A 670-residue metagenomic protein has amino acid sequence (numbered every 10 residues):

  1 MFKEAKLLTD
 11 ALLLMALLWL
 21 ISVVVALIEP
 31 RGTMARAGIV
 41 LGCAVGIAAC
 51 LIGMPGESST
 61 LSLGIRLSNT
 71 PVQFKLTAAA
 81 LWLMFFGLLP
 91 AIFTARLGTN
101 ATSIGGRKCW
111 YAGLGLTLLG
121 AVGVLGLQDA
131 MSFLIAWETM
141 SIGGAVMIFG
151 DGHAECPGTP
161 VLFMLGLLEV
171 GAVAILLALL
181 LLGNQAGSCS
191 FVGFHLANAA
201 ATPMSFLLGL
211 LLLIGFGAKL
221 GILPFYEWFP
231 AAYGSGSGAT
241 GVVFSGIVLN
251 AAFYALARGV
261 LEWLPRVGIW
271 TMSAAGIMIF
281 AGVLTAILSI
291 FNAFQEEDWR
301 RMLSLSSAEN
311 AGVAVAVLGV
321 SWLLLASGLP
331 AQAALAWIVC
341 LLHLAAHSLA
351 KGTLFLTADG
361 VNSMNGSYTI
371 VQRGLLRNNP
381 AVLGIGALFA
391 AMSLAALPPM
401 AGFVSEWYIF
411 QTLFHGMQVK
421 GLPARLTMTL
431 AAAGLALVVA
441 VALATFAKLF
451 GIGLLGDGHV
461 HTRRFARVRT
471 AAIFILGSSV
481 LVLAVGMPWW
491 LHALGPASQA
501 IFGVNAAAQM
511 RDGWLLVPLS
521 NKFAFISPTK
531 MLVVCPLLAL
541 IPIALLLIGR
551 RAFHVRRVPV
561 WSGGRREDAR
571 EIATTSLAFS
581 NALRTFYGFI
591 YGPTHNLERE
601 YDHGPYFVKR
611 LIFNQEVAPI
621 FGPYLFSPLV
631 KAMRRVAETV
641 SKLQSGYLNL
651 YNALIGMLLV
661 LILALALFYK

Functional and structural regions predicted by a protein language model:
F2-L14, L20-A112, S188-L196, P496 (+2 more regions): Transmembrane helix-loop-helix hairpins at membrane boundaries of multipass inner-membrane proteins
E4-K6, R66-W82, L196-G209, A274 (+3 more regions): Short aromatic-rich membrane-water interface segments that cap or initiate transmembrane helices in multi-pass membrane
A11-I28, V40-M54, L83-N100, T117-A121 (+6 more regions): Central hydrophobic cores of alpha-helical transmembrane segments in multi-pass inner-membrane proteins across all
I28-M34, W110-L207, F291-T369: Alpha-helical multi-pass transmembrane bundles of energy-transducing inner-membrane proteins
S59-S68, V192-A197, Y408-L422, W490-A524: Membrane-interfacial helical/loop segments at transmembrane boundaries in membrane proteins
S62-I65, F93, P160, M164 (+6 more regions): Short helix-boundary/re-entrant hairpin motifs in multi-pass inner-membrane proteins
L223, K351-F355, M428-R464, V533-V558: Predominantly late transmembrane helices and immediately cytosolic-facing juxtamembrane segments
W490-C535, L547-K670: Aromatic-capped, Gly/Pro-kinked transmembrane alpha-helices
